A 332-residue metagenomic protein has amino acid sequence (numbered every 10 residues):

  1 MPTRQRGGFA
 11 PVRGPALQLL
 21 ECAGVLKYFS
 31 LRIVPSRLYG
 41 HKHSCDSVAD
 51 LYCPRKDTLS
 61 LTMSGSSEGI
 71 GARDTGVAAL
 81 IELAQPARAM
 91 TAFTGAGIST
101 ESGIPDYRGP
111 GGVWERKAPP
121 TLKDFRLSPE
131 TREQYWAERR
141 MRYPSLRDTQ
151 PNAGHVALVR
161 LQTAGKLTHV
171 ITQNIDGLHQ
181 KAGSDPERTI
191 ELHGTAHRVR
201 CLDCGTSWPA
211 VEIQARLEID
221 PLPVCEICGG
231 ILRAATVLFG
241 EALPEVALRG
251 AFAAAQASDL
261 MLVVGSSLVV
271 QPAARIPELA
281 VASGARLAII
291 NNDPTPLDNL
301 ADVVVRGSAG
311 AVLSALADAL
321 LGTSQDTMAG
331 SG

Functional and structural regions predicted by a protein language model:
M1-V12, Q18: Extreme N-terminal basic, low-complexity initiation segments that serve as generic localization/processing leaders
Y28-I33, L38-G332: Conserved catalytic core of sirtuin-type NAD+-dependent deacylases
